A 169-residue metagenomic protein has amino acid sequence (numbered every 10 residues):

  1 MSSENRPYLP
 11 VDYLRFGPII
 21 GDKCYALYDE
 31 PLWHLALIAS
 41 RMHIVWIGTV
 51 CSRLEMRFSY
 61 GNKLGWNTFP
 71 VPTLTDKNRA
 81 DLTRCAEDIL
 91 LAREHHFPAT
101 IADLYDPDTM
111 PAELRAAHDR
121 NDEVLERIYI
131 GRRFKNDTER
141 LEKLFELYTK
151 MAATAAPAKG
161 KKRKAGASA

Functional and structural regions predicted by a protein language model:
M1-R84, D88, H95, K150 (+1 more regions): Polybasic, glycine- and aromatic-enriched phosphate-binding surface used to engage nucleic acids
T68-A169: Non-catalytic DNA-recognition/assembly elements of restriction-modification systems
